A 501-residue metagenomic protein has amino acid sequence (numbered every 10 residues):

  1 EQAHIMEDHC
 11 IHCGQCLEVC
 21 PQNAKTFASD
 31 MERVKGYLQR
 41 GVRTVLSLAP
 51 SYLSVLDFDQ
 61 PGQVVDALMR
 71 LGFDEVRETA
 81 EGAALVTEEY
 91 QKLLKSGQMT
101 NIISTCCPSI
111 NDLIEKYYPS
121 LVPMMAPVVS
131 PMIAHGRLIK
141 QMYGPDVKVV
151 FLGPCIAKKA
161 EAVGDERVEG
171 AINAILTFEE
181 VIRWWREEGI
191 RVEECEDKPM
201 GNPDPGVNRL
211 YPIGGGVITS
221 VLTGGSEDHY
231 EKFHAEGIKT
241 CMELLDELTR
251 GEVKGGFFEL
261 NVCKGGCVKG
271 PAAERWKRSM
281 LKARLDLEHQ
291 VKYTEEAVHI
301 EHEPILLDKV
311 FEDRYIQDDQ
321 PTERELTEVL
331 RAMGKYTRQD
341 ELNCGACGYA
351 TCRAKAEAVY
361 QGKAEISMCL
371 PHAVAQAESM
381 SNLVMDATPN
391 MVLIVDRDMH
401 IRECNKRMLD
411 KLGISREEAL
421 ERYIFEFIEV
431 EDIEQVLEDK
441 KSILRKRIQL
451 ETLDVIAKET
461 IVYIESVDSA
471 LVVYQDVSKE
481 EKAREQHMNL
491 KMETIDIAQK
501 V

Functional and structural regions predicted by a protein language model:
E1-I11, Q15-M31, E274-W276, A346-Y360 (+1 more regions): Iron-sulfur cluster-binding cysteine motifs and their immediate structural context in ferredoxin-like electron-transfer
M6, H12-C16, G256-E259, T337-D340 (+2 more regions): Short metal-coordination and nucleic-acid-contact micro-motifs, chiefly zinc-binding Cys/His arrays
A28-Q317, P321-L330, A350-E357: Iron-sulfur-associated redox domains of electron-transfer enzymes in respiratory and anaerobic energy metabolism
A364-A373: Intrinsic disorder at enzyme termini
Q376-K411: Sensory modules in modular signal-transduction proteins
E417-L453: Terminal output helix/cap of sensory domains in signal transduction proteins
T452-T460: A short beta-strand signature within small-molecule sensing/ligand-binding domains used in signal transduction
V462-V501: Sensory coupling linkers of modular signal transduction proteins
